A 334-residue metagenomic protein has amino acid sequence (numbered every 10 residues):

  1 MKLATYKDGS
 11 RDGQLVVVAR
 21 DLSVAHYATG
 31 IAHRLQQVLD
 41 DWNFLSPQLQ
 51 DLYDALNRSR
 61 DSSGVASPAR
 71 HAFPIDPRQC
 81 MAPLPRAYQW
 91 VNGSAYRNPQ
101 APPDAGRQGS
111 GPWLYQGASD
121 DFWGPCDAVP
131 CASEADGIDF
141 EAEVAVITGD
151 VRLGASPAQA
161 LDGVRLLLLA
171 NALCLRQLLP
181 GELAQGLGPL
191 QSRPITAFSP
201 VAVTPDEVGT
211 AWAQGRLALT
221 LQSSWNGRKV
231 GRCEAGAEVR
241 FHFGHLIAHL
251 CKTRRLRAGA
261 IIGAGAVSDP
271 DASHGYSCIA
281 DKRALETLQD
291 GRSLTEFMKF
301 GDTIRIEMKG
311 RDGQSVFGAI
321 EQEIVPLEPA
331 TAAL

Functional and structural regions predicted by a protein language model:
K2-D8, A19-D21, T29, H33-C233 (+4 more regions): Active-site microenvironments in enzyme catalytic cores
V16: Short beta-strand-centered aromatic/proline hotspots
A132-E134, L250, R292: Short, solvent-exposed loop/turn positions at domain surfaces that link secondary-structure elements or cap domain
V144, L256, I262-G263, I304: Generic structural signal for buried aliphatic residues
G154-S156, P270-C278, R311-E321: Short, Lys/Arg- and Gly-enriched loop/turn segments at beta-strand edges
L250, R255-L256, M298: Short, well-ordered loop/turn sites that connect or cap secondary structure elements
I261-G301, E307-K309: Active-site pocket scaffolds in enzymes
R305-L334: Structural signal for terminal/edge beta-strands and the immediately following C-terminal loop/tail that closes
